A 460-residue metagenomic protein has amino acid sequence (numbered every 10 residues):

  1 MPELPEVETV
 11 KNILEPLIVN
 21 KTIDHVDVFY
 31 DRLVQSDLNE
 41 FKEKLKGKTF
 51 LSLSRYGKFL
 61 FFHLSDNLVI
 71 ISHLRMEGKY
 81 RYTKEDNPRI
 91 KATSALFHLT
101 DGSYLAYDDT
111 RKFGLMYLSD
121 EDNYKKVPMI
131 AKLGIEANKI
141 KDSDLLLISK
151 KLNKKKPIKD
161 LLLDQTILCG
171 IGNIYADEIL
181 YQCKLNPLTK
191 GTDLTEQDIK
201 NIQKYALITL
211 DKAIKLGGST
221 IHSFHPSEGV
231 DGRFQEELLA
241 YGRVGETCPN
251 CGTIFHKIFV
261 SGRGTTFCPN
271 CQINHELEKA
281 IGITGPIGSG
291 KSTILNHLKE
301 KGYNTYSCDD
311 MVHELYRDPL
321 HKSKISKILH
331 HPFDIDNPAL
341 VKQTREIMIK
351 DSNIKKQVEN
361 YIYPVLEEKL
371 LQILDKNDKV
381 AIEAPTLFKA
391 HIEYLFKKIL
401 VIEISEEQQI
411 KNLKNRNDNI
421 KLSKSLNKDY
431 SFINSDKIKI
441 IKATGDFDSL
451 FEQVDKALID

Functional and structural regions predicted by a protein language model:
M1-L118, Y124-K126: Gly/Gly-Pro- and Ser/Thr-rich, intrinsically disordered tail segments characteristic of DNA damage-repair and tolerance
T22-E40, S54, L146-L277: Basic, nucleic-acid-binding surfaces and adjacent catalytic neighborhoods in DNA/RNA-processing proteins
I70-Q182, K190, Q197: Phosphate/anion-contacting hairpin/loop surfaces
I283: Hydrophobic anchor at the beta1->P-loop junction of P-loop NTPases
S292: Walker A/P-loop
D310-D378: ATP-dependent small-molecule kinase phosphotransfer cores that center on conserved nucleotide phosphate-binding segments
K369-D375, K379-N412: ATP-dependent NMP and nucleoside kinases share a basic, alpha-helical "lid"
K369-L370, Y394, E406, K414-D460: Small-molecule kinase domains that catalyze NTP-dependent phosphoryl transfer to phosphate-bearing small molecules
